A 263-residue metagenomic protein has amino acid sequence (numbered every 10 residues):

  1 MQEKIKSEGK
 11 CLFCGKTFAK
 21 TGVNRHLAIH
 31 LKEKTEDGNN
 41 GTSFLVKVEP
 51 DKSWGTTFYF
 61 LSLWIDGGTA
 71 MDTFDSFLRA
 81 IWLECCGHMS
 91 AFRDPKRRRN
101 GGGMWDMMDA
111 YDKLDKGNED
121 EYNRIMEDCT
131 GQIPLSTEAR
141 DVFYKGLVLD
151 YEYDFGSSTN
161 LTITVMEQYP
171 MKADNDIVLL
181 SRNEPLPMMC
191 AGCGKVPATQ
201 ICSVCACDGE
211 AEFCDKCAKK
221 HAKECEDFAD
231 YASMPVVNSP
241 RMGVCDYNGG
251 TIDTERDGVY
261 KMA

Functional and structural regions predicted by a protein language model:
M1-A263: Short linear regulatory motifs enriched in tryptophan with gly/pro/ser
